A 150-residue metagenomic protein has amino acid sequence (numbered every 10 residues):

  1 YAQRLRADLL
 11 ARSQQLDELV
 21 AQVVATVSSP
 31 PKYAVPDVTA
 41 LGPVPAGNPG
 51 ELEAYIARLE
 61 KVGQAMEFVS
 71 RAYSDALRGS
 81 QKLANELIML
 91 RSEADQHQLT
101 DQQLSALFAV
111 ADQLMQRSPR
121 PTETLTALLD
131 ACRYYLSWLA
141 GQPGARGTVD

Functional and structural regions predicted by a protein language model:
Y1-P31, S70-L104, L139-V149: Amphipathic, heptad-repeat alpha-helical segments
Q14-E60, L99-W138: Amphipathic, non-membrane alpha-helical rod segments
P45-A76, L83: C-terminal structural cap/anchor segments
T124-L128, A145-D150: Long amphipathic alpha-helical segments
